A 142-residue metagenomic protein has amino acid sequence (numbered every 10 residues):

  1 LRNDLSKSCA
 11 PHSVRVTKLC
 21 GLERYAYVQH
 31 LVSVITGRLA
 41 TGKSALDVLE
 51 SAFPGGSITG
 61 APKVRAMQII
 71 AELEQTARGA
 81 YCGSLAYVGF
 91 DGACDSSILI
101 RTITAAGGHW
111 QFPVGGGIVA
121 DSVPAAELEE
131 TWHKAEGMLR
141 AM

Functional and structural regions predicted by a protein language model:
L1-S8, G21-Y25: Short acidic, Gly/Ser-rich segments with clustered Asp/Glu that frequently serve as metal-coordination loops in enzyme
K7-A10, V123-A125: Short acidic, glycine/serine/threonine-rich loops at helix termini
P11-V16, A40: Short secondary-structure junctions
V14-H30: Gly/Ser/Thr-rich active-site loops/lids in small-molecule metabolic enzymes that frequently grip phosphoryl groups
Y25-M142: Conserved hydrophobic core element of enzyme catalytic domains
